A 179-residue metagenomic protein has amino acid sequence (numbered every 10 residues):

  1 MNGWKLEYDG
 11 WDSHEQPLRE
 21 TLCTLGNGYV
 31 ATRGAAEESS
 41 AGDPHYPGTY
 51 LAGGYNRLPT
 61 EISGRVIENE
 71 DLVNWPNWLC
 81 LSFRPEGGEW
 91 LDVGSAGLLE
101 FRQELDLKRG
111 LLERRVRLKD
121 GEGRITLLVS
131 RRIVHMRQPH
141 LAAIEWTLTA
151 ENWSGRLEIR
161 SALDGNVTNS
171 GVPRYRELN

Functional and structural regions predicted by a protein language model:
M1-N179: Beta-sandwich/jelly-roll carbohydrate-recognition scaffolds of carbohydrate-active enzymes
